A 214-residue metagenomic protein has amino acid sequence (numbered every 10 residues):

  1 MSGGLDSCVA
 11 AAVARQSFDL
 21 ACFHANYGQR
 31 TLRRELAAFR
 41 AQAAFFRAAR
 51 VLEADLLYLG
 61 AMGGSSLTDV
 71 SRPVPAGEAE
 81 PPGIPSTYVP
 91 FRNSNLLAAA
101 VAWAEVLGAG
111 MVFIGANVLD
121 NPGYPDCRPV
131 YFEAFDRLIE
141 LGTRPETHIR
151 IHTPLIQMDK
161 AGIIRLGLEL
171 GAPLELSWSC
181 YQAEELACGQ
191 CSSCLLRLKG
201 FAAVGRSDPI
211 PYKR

Functional and structural regions predicted by a protein language model:
M1-G171: ATP-dependent adenylation/nucleotidyltransferase module used to activate substrates
V74, A172, K199-A203: A polyampholytic, Gly/Pro-enriched intrinsically disordered region
A98, W178-K199: Local cysteine-cluster metal-coordination motifs and their immediate loop/turn environment, predominantly Fe-S cluster
L107, E175, G189: Structured loop/turn residues at beta-strand edges in well-structured enzyme cores
T143, A202-G205: Short amphipathic alpha-helical interaction/hinge segments
G167-E169, L174-A183: Short, intrinsically disordered, charge-biased short linear motifs at domain edges
A183-E184, V204-R214: Short cysteine/histidine-rich metal-coordination sites, predominantly Zn2+-binding motifs
